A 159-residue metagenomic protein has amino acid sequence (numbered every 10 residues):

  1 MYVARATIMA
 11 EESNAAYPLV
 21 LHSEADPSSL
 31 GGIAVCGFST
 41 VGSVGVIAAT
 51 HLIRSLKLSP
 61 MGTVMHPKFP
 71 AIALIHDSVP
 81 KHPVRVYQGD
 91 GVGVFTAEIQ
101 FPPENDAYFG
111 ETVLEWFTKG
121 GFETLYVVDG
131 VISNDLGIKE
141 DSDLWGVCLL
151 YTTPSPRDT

Functional and structural regions predicted by a protein language model:
Y2, E11, K139-D143: Intrinsically disordered, low-complexity coil segments
V3-E98: N-terminal short beta-loop-beta anion/metal-coordinating cradle
L19-L21, V86, S142-G146, P154: Generic structural motif
A34, V92-V94, D143-V147, Y151: Ordered hydrophobic segments in well-structured contexts
I47-T50, T118-F122, T159: Internal hydrophobic scaffold segments of catalytic domains
I53-K57, K81-P83, T112-F117, W145-G146 (+1 more regions): Short, low-complexity, polar/charged sequence segments that are solvent-exposed and flexible
P103-L150: Internal, conserved structured core segments that host functional sites
Y151-T159: Single conserved hydrophobic/aromatic residue that forms the stacking wall/gate of nucleotide- or nucleobase-binding
